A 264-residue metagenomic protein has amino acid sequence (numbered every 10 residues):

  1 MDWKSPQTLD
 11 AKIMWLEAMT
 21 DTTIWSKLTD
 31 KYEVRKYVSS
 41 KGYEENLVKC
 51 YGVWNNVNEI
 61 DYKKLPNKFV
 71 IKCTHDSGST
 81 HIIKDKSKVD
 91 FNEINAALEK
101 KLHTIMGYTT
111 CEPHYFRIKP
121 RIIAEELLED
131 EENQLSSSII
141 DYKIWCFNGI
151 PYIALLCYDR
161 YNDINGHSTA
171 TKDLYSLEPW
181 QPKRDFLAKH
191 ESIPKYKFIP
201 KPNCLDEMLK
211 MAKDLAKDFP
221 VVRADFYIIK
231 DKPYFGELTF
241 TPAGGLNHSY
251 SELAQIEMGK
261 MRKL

Functional and structural regions predicted by a protein language model:
M1-A18, N247-H248, E257-L264: N-terminal capping/interface segment
S5-K88, E93, E99-K100, I105-P113 (+1 more regions): A conserved helix-loop-beta module that forms one wall/lid of the active-site cleft in ATP-utilizing catalytic domains
W54, H75, E126-L128, C146-N148 (+1 more regions): Short, flexible loop/turn elements at secondary-structure junctions
L65, F91-E191: Phosphate-binding site of ATP-dependent enzymes
F69, Y152, V222, Y234-G236: Protein kinase-like catalytic core scaffold
D85-K86, C146-I150, I229-D231: Short acidic-glycine loop/turn motifs at beta-strand connectors
R117-I122, E132, K172-P233: A long amphipathic alpha-helix within ATP-dependent nucleotide-binding catalytic cores
K210, I228-L264: C-terminal active-site "lid" helix and adjoining low-complexity regulatory extension at the edge of ATP-using catalytic
